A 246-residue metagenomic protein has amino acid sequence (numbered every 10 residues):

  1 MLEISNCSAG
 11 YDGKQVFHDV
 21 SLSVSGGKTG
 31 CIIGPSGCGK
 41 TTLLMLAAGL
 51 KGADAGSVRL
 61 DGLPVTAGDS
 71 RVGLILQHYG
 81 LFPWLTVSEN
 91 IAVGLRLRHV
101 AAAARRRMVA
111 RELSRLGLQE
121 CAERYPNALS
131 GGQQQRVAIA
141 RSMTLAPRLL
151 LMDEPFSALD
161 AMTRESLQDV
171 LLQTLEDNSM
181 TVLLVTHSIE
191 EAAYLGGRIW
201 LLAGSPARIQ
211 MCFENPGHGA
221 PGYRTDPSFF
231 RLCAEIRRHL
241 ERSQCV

Functional and structural regions predicted by a protein language model:
M1-E190, L195: ABC family nucleotide-binding domain
R111, Q173, R231-A234, R238: Charged/polar, solvent-exposed surface patches and flexible loops
A158-A161, C233-V246: Extended, non-globular alpha-helical segments
T181, P206, S243-V246: Short, polar/charged, Gly/Pro-enriched helix-capping and turn/loop motifs at alpha-helix termini and inter-helix linkers
R198: Short, glycine/charged-rich "phosphate-handling" switch motifs in NTP-dependent and phosphotransfer domains
S205-L232: Conserved beta-strand-loop-alpha-helix hinge in the C-terminal portion of ABC ATPase nucleotide-binding domains
